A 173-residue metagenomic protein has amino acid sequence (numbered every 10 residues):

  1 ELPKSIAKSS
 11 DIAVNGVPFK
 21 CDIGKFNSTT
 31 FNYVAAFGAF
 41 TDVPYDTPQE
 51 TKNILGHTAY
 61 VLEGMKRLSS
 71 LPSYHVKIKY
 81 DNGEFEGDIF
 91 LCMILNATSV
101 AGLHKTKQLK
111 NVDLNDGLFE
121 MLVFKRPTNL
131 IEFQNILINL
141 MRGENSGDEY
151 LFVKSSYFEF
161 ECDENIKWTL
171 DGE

Functional and structural regions predicted by a protein language model:
L2-I94: Catalytic core of DAGKc-family lipid kinases
D11-G16, A101, E149, T169-E173: Short, solvent-exposed secondary-structure boundary motifs
K20, N27, P72, D88 (+4 more regions): A generic structural signal for well-ordered coil/turn residues at beta-strand boundaries that shape enzyme active-site
F40-V43, E86-D88, S99-H104, N129-E132: Short acidic/glycine-rich loop or secondary-structure boundary segments that cap or lie
T51-T58, S99-L103, K107-T128: Gly/Ser/Thr-rich active-site loops/lids in small-molecule metabolic enzymes that frequently grip phosphoryl groups
Y80-N82, E86, D113-D116, V123-E173: ATP/nucleoside-binding phosphotransfer catalytic cores, i.e., glycine-rich phosphate-binding loops
M93-H104, M141-E144: Phosphate-binding core of ATP-grasp and ATP-grasp-like enzymes
